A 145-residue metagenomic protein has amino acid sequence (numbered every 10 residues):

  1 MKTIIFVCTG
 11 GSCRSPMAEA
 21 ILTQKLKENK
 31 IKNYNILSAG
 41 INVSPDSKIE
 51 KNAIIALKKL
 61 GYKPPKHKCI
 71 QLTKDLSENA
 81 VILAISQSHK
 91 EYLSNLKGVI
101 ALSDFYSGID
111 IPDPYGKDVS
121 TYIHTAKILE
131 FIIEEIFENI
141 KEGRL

Functional and structural regions predicted by a protein language model:
M1-E78, E138-L145: Conserved active-site segments centered on acidic
S38, I85-S86: Residue-level recognition of conserved beta-strand positions in structured domain cores
Q87-L145: Phosphate-binding/catalytic loops
